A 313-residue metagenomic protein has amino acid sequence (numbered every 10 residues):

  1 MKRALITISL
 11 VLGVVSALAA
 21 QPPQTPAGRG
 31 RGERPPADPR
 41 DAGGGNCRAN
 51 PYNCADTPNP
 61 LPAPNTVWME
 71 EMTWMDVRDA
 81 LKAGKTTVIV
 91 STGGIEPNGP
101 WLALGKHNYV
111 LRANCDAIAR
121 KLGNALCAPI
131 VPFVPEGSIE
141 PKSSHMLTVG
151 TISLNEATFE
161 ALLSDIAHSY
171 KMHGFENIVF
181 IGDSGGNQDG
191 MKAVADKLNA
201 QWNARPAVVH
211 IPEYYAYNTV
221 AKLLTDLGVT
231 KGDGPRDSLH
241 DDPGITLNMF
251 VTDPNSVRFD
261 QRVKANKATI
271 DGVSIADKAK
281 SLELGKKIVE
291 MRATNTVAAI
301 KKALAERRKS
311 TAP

Functional and structural regions predicted by a protein language model:
M1-A4: Positively charged n-region of N-terminal signal peptides that target proteins for export
T7-A17: Bacterial N-terminal signal peptides
Q21-V179, D183-P313: Extended, histidine- and acidic-residue-enriched regions that form the cofactor-binding/catalytic faces
